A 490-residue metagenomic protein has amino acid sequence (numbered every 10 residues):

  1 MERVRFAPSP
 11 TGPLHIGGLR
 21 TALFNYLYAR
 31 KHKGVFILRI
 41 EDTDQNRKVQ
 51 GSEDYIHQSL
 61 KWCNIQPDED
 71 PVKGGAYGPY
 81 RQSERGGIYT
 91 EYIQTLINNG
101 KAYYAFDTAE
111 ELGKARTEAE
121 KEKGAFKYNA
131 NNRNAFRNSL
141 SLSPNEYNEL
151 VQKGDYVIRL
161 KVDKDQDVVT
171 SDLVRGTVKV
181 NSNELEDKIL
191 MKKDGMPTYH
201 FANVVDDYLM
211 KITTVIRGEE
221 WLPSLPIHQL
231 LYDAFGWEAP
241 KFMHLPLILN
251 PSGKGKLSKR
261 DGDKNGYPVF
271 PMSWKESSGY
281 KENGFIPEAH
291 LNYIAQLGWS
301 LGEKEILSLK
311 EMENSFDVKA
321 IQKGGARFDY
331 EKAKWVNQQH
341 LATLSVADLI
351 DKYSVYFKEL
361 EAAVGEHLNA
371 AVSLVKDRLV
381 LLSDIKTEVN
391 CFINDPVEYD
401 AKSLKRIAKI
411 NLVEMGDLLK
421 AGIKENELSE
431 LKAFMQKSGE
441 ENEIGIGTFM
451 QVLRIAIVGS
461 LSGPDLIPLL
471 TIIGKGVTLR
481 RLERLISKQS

Functional and structural regions predicted by a protein language model:
M1-G124, P223-A234, A289: N-terminal Rossmann-like or analogous alpha/beta NTP/dinucleotide-binding catalytic cores that position adenine
R5-P10, L38-D42, M210-V215, S273-S277 (+2 more regions): Glycine- and acidic
E53, L291, V346-S354, L412 (+2 more regions): An amphipathic alpha-helix signature
Q58-K61, Q94, N292-A295, N314 (+1 more regions): Generic alpha-helical structural context detector
N98, Y104, T108-K259, K264 (+2 more regions): Active-site cores that bind ATP or allylic diphosphates and position pyrophosphate for catalysis
F235-Y399, V458-S490: Catalytic adenosine-cofactor/nucleotide-binding cores of aminoacyl-tRNA synthetases and other
A401-E430, M435: Long, amphipathic alpha-helical coiled-coil segments characteristic of histidine-phosphotransfer scaffolds
E427-I473, V477: Helix-rich, typically C-terminal accessory recognition domains appended to large enzymatic cores
